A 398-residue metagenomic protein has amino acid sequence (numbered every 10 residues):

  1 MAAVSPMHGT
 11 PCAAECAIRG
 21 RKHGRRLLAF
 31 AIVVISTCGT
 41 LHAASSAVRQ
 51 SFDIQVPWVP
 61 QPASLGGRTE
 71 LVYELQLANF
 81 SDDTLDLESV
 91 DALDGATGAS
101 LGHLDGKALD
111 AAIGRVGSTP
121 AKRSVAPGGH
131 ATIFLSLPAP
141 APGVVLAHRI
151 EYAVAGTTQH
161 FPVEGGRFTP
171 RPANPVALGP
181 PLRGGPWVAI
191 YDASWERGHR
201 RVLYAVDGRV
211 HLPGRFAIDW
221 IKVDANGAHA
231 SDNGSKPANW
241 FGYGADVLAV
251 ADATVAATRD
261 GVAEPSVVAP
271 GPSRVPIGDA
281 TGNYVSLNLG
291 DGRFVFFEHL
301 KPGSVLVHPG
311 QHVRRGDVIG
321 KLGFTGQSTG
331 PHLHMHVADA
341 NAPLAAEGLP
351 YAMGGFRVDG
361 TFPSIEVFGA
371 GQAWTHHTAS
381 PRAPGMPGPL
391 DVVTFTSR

Functional and structural regions predicted by a protein language model:
P57, G67-E74: Short, solvent-exposed loop/turn segments enriched in Ser/Thr/Gly
W58, H199-A249, T258-G278: Short glycine/threonine/proline-enriched tight-turn/helix- or strand-capping micro-motif at secondary-structure
L77-S81: Asparagine-centered strand-capping/turn motif at beta-strand->loop junctions
H103-A141: Intrinsically disordered, low-complexity Pro/Gly/Ser/Thr-rich segments with frequent PxxP/GP/PP motifs and embedded
P172-D192, G198-V202, S231, R274-I277 (+3 more regions): Acidic, glycine-rich catalytic/binding loops that coordinate metals and/or anionic ligands
L248, L289, R293-G316: Short histidine-centered loop motifs in beta-beta connectors
A253-V255, G310-L322: A structural signal for short beta-strand/turn segments enriched in small hydrophobics and glycine
T254-K301: Zn2+-dependent peptidoglycan hydrolase active-site motif and core
